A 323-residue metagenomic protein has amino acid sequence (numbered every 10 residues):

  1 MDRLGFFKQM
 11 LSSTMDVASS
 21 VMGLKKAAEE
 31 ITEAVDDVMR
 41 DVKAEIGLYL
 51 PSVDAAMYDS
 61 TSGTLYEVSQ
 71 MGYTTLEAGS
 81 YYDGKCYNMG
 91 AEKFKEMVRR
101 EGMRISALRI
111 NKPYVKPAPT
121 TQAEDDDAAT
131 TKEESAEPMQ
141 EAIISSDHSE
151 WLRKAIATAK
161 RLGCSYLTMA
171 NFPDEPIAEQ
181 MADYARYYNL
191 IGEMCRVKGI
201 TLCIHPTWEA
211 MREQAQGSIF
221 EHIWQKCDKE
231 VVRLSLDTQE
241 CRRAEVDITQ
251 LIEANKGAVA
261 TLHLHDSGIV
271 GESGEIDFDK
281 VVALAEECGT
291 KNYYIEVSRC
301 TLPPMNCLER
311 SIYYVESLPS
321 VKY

Functional and structural regions predicted by a protein language model:
M1-A18: N-terminal secretory signal peptides and thylakoid transit peptides that target proteins across membranes
E33-S165, G257, I312-Y323: N-terminal pre-domain/capping segments
A44-P51, L76-A78, I105-I110, L167-M169 (+4 more regions): Hydrophobic faces of well-ordered beta-strands that scaffold small-molecule active sites in alpha/beta enzyme cores
V53-D59, G79-G90, K112-P119, I143-S149 (+5 more regions): Acidic-and-aromatic substrate-binding clefts and catalytic sites of carbohydrate-active enzymes
T64-L65, A91-K95, L152-I156, A185-G192 (+5 more regions): Generic structural signal for well-ordered alpha-helices, preferentially at hydrophobic/aromatic core positions
T75-L76, E193-V282: Acidic/histidine-rich catalytic cores of soluble enzymes
M97-R104, Y114-R233, M305: Active-site acidic/histidine proton-transfer and metal-coordination neighborhood in alpha/beta enzyme cores
I276-E296: H/E-rich (His + Asp/Glu) clusters that bind or coordinate divalent metals
